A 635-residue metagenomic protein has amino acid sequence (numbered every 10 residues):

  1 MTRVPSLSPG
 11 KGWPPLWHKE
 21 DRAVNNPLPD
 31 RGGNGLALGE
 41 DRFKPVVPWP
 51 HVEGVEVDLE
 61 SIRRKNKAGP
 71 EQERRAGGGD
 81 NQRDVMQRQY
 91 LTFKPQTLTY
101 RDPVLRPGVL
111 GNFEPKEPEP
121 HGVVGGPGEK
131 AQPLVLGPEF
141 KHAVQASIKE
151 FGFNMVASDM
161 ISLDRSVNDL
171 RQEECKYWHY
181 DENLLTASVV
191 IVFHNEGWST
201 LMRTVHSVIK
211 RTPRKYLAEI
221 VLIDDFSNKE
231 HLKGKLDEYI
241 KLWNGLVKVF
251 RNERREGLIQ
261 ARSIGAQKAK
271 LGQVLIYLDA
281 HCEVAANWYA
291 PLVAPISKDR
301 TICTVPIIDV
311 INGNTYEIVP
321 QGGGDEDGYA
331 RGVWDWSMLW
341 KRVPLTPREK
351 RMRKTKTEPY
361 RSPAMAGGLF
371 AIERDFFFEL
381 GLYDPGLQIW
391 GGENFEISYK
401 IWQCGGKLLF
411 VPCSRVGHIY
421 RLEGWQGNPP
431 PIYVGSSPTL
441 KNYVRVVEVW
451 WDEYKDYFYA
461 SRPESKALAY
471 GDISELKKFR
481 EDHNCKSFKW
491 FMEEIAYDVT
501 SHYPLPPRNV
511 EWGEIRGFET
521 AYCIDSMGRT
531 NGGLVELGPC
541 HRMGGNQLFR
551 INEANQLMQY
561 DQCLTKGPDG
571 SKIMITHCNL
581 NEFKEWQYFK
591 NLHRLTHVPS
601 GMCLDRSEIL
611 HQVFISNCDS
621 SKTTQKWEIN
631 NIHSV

Functional and structural regions predicted by a protein language model:
G12, G35, R42, W49-K210: N-proximal low-complexity "stem/linker" segments adjacent to membrane-targeting elements
I209, L242, S263-V274: Active-site nucleotide-sugar/metal-binding loop of Leloir-type enzymes
I209-R251: Acidic donor-binding segment of Leloir-type glycosyltransferases
F226, D279-E283: The conserved acidic donor/metal-binding loop of glycosyltransferases
I259, W336-A371, D375: A recurrent flexible, glycine/aromatic-enriched loop bordering the glycosyltransferase active site that acts as
E283, N287-W340, K407: Conserved donor NDP-sugar-binding/catalytic core segment of glycosyltransferases
L292, A364, G368-A371, D375-G381 (+1 more regions): A short, conserved alpha-helix in the catalytic core of glycosyltransferases
T500-V635: Lectin-like carbohydrate-binding module/patch detector with strong preference for beta-trefoil
